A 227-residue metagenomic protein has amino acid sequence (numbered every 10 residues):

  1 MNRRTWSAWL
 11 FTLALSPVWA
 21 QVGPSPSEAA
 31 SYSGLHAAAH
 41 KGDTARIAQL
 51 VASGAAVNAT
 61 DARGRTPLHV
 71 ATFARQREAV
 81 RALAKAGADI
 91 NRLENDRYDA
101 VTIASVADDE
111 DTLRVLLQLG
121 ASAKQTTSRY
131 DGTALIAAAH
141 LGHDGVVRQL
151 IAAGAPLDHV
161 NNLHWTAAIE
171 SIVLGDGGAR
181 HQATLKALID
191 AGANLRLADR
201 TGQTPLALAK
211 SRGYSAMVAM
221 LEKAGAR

Functional and structural regions predicted by a protein language model:
R3-F11: N-terminal export leaders
A20-G34, A153, V173, A179-T184 (+4 more regions): Ankyrin-repeat-protein effector appendages
A20-S53, A62-R65, K85, Q118 (+3 more regions): Intrinsically disordered, low-complexity regulatory segments in ankyrin-centric signaling systems
E28, D61, E94, T127-S128 (+2 more regions): Ankyrin repeat boundary/linker residues
S31, G64, R97, Y130-D131 (+2 more regions): Start-of-repeat signature of ankyrin repeats
A37-G42, V70-Q76, I103-D109, A137-H143 (+2 more regions): Ankyrin repeat A-helix N-terminal signature
D43-V51, Q76-A84, D109-Q118, H143-I151 (+2 more regions): Ankyrin repeat structural motif
V57, I90, A123-K124, L157 (+1 more regions): Ankyrin-repeat inter-repeat connecting loop/turn
